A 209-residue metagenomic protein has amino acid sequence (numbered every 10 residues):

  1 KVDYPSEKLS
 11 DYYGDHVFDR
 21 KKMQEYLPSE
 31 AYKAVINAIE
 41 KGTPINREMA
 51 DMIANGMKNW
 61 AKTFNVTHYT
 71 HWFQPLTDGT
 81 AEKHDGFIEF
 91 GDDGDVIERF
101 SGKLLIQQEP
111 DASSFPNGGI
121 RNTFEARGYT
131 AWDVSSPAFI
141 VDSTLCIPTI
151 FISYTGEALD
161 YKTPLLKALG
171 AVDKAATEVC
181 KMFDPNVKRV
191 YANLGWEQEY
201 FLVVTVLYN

Functional and structural regions predicted by a protein language model:
K1-P5, E25, G56, A138-I147: Short, functional N-terminal and low-complexity linear motifs
K1-V17, K21-S29, M182-N209: Active-site-facing alpha/beta catalytic cores
Y4-G102, I106-F124: Histidine/acidic residue-rich metal-binding segments in metalloenzymes
A126-N209: Glycine-rich, acidic/polar active-site loops that bind/position phosphate-bearing ligands
